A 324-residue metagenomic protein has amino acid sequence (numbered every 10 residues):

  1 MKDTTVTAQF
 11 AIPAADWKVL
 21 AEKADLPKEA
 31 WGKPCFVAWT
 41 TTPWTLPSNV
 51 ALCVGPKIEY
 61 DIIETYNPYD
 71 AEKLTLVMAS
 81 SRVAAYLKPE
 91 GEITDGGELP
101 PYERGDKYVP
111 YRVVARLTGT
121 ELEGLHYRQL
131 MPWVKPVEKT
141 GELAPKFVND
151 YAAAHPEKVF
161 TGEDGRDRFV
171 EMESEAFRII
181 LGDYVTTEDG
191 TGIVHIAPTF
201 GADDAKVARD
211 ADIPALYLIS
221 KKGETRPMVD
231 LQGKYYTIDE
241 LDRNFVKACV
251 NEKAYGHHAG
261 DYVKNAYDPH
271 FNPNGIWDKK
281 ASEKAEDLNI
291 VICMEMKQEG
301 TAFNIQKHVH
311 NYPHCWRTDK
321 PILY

Functional and structural regions predicted by a protein language model:
M1-K2, W31: Short, ordered beta-strand-loop transition motifs
D3-T7: A contiguous, basic/glycine-rich beta-loop/short-helix subdomain that forms a polymer-engagement track
D16-F36, P43-Y324: Non-cofactor substrate-recognition interfaces
